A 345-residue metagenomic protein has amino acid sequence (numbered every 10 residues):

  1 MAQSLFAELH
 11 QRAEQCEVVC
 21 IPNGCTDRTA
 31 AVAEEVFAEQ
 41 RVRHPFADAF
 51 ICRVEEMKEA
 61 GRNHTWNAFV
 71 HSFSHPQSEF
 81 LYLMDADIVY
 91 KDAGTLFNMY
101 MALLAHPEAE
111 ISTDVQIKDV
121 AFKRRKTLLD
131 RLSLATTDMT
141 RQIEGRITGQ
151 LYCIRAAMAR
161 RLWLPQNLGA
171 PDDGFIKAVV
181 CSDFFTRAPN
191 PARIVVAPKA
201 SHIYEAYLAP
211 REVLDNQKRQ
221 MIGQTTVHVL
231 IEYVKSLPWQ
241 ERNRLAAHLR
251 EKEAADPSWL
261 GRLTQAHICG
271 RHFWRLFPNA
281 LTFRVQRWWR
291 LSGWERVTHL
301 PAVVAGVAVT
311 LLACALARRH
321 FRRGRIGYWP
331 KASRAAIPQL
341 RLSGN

Functional and structural regions predicted by a protein language model:
Q3-Q15: Short, acidic, metal-binding catalytic loop of nucleotide-sugar glycosyltransferases
C16, E34-H64, S72: Conserved donor nucleotide-binding strand/loop of the catalytic core
P22-E35, K58-E59, I88-V89: A conserved acidic beta->alpha catalytic loop
H64-F80: Active-site nucleotide-sugar/metal-binding loop of Leloir-type enzymes
Q77-V89: Short beta-strand-to-loop acidic/aromatic patch adjacent to the donor-nucleotide binding site
V89-K126: Conserved donor NDP-sugar-binding/catalytic core segment of glycosyltransferases
T113, K118-A121, K126-R131, N167-S258: Catalytic donor/gating beta->alpha subdomain of glycosyltransferases that bind UDP-sugars
R211, D215-N345: Terminal low-complexity segments of carbohydrate-biosynthetic enzymes
